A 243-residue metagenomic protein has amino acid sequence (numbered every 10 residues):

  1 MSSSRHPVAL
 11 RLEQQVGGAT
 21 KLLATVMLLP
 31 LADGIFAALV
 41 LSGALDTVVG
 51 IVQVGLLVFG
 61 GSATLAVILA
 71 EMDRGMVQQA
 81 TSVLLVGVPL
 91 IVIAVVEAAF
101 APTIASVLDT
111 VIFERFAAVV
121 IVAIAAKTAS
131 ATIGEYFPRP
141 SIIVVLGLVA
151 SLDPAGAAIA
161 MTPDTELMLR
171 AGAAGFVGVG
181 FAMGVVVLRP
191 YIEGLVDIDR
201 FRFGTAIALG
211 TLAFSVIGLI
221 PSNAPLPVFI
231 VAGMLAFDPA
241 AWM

Functional and structural regions predicted by a protein language model:
M1-T25, E71-V92, G172, G194-R202 (+1 more regions): Haloarchaeal acidic low-complexity proteome signature biased toward cell-envelope/secretome components but also
L10-K21, G43-I51, D73-V83, E97-T110 (+3 more regions): Short juxtamembrane and helix-loop transition motifs at transmembrane-helix boundaries in membrane proteins
G17-G18, T25, T132-G147, E193-A206: Cytoplasm-facing juxtamembrane segments at the starts of transmembrane helices in multi-pass membrane proteins
A19-V40, L56-S62: The first (N-terminal) embedded transmembrane alpha-helix
L31, K127-S130, L146-D153, G178-M183 (+2 more regions): Hydrophobic core segments of alpha-helical transmembrane domains in multi-pass membrane transport and ion-translocation
V48-S62, I104-I121, L167-F181, P227-V228: Structural signature of hydrophobic alpha-helical transmembrane segments
L85-A99, S141-A157, F201-V216: Small-residue-rich segments of transmembrane alpha-helices in multi-pass membrane proteins, especially helix faces
S130-Y136, P140, L146-M168: Membrane-helix boundary elements
